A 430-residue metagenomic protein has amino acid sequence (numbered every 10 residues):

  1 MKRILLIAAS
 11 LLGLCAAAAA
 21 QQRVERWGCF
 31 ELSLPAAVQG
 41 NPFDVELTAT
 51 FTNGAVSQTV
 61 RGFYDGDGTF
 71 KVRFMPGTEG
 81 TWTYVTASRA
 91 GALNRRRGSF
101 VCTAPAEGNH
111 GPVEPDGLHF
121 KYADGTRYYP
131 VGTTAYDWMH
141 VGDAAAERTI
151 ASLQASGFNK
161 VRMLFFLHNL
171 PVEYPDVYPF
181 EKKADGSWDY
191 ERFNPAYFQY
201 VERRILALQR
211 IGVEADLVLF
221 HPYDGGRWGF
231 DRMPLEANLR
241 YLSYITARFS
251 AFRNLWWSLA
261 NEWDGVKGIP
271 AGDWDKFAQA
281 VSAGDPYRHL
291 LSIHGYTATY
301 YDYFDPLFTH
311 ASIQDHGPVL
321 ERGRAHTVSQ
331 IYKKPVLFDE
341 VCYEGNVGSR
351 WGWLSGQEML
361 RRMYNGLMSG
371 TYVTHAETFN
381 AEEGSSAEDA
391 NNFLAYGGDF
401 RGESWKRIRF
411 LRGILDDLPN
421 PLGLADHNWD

Functional and structural regions predicted by a protein language model:
M1-I4, F249: Positively charged n-region of N-terminal signal peptides that target proteins for export
I7-C15: Bacterial N-terminal signal peptides
A20-A55, V60-F63, V101-P105: Non-catalytic, glycine-rich low-complexity segments
Q22, N41-F43, E344-V347, M359-D430: Aromatic- and carboxylate-lined catalytic core of secreted/periplasmic carbohydrate-active enzymes
T50, V56-G117: Extended acidic/polar, glycine-enriched regions that form or flank non-catalytic beta-rich accessory modules
H110-E321: Active-site mouth of glycoside hydrolases
F230-D231, K267-G272, G348-G356, D389-L394: Short, flexible/disordered intra-domain loops and linkers
D305-S385: Catalytic-core region of carbohydrate-active enzymes that cleave or remodel glycosidic bonds
